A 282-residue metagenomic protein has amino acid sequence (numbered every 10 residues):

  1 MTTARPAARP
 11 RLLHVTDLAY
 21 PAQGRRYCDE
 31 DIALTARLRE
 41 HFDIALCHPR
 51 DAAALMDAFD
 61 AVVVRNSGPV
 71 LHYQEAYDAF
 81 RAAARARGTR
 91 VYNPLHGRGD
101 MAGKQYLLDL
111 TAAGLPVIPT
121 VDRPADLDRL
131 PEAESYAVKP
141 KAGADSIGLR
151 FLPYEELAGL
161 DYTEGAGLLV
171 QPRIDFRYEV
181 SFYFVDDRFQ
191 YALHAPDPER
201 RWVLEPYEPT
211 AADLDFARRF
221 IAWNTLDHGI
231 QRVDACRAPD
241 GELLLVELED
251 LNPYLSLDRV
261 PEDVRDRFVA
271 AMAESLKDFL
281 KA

Functional and structural regions predicted by a protein language model:
M1-R90: ATP-binding N-terminal substructure of ATP-dependent carboxylate-amine bond-forming enzymes
D17, S67, A125, K141 (+2 more regions): Flexible loop residues that form catalytic and substrate-binding hotspots at small-molecule/glycan-binding clefts
R50-A52, P124-L127, Q171-R173, V233-C236: Short, solvent-exposed loop/turn elements at beta->coil junctions and helix N-caps that rim active or binding pockets
D51-A58, A82, L127-E132, A158-D161: Short amphipathic alpha-helix with an adjacent loop that forms part of the alpha/beta core around
F59-V64, K139, F182-F184, Y191 (+1 more regions): A short beta-strand motif that forms the metal-chelation/ATP-contact edge of phosphoryl-transfer active sites
D78-P153: A conserved helix-loop-beta module that forms one wall/lid of the active-site cleft in ATP-utilizing catalytic domains
I147-D227, D234-L244: Phosphate-binding site of ATP-dependent enzymes
H228, R237-A282: C-terminal active-site "lid" helix and adjoining low-complexity regulatory extension at the edge of ATP-using catalytic
